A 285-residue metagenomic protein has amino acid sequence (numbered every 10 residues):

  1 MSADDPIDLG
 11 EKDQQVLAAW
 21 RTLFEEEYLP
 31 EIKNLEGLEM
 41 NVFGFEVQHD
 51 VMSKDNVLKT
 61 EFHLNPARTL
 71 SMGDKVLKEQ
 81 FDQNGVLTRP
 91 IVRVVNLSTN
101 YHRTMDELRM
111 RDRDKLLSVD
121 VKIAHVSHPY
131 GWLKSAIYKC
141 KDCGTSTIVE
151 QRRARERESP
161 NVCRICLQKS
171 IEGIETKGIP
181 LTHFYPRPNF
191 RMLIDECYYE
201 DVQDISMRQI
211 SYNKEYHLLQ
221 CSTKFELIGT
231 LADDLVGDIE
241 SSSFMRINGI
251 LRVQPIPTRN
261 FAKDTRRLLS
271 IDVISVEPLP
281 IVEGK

Functional and structural regions predicted by a protein language model:
M1-S243, N248, V253-F261: Long, low-complexity, serine/threonine- and charged-residue-rich intrinsically disordered N-terminal tails that act as
F244-K285: Interdomain "pre-motor" coupling segment immediately N-terminal to P-loop NTPase/helicase cores
